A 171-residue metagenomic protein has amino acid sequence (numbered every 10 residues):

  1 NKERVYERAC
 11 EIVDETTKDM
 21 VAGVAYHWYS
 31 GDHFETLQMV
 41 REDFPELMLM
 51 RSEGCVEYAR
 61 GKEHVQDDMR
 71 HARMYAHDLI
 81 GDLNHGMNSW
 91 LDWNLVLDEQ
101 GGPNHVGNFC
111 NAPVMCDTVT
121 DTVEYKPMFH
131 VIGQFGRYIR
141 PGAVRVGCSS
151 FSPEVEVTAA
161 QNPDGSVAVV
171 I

Functional and structural regions predicted by a protein language model:
N1-A59: Active-site neighborhood of glycoside hydrolase catalytic domains
R4-R8, G102, E154-T158: Short, solvent-exposed polar/charged micro-motifs at secondary-structure junctions
T16, W28, G86, N94 (+1 more regions): Sec/Tat-exported extracytoplasmic proteins
D19-A22, F44-M48, H85-W90, P141 (+1 more regions): Loop/turn elements at helix/coil->beta-strand transitions in domains of secreted/extracellular proteins
D32-H33, I139-A143: Short amphipathic alpha-helical segments with coiled-coil-like heptad repeat character
T36-M39, H77-I80, V155-A159: Generic recognition of flexible, low-complexity loop/linker segments
R51-G133, V146-S150: Aromatic/acidic polysaccharide-binding cleft in carbohydrate-active enzymes
R137, C148-I171: Carbohydrate-binding surface patches
